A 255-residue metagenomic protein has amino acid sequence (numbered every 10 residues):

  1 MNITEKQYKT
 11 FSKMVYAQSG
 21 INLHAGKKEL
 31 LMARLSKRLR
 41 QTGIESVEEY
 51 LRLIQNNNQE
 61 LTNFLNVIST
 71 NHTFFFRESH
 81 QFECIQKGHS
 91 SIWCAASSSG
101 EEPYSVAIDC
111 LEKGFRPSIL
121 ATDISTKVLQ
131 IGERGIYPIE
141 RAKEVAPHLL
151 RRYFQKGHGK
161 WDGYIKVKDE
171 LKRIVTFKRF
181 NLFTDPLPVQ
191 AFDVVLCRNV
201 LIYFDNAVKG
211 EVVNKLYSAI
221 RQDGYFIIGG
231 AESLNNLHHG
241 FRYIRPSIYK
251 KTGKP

Functional and structural regions predicted by a protein language model:
M1-W93, V213, G229: Conserved AdoMet
A96-S98, D123: Conserved S-adenosyl-L-methionine
S99-F115: Conserved SAM-binding loop of SAM-dependent methyltransferases across substrates and taxa, primarily the Class I
P117-L196, V200-F204, V208, S233-N235 (+1 more regions): Extended basic-aromatic, gly/pro-enriched interface segments that bind polyanionic ligands
G210-Q222: A short glycine-rich, Lys/Arg-flanked "PGG" loop and its adjoining helix->strand segment in the class I
D223-G230: Conserved beta-strand signature within the Rossmann-like core of class I S-adenosyl-L-methionine
A231-P255: Class I S-adenosyl-L-methionine
